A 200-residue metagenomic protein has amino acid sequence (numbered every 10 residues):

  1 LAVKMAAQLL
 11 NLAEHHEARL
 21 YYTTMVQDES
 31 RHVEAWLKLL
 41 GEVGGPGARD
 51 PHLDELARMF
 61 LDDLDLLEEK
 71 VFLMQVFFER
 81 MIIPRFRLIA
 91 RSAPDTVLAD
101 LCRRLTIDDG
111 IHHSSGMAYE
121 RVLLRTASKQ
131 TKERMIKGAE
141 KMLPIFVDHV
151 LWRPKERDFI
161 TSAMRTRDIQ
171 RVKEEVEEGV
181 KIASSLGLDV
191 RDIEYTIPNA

Functional and structural regions predicted by a protein language model:
L1-A200: Non-heme di-metal
